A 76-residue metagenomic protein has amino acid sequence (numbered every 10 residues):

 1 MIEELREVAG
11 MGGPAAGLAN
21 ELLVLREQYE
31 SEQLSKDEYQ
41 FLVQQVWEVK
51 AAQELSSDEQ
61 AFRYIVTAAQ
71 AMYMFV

Functional and structural regions predicted by a protein language model:
M1-E32: Membrane-active, amphipathic/fusogenic segments and juxtamembrane/transmembrane anchors that bind or insert into lipid
I2-A9, A51-V76: Short, cationic, amphipathic peptide segments
L25-V66: Add "or lipid-surface remodeling" -> "...that mediate pore formation, membrane permeabilization, membrane fusion
